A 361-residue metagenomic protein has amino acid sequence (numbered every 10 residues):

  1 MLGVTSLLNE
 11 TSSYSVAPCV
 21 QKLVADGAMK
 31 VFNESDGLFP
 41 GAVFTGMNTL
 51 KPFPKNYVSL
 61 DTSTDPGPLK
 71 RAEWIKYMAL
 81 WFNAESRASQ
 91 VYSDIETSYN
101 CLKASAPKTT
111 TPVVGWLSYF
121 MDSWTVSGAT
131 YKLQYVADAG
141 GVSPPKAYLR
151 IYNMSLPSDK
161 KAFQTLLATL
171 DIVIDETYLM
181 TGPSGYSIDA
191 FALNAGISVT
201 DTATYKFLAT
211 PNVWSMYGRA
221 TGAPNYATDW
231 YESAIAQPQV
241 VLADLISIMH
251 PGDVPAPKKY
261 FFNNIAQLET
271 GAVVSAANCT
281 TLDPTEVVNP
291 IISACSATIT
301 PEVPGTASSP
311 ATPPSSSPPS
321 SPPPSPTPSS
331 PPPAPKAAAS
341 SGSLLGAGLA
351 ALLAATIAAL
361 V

Functional and structural regions predicted by a protein language model:
M1-P318, G346, I357-L360: N-terminal ligand-binding lobe of clamshell/alpha-beta domains
S309-A338: Plant P/S/T-rich low-complexity glycomodules
K336-V361: Cleavable C-terminal sorting propeptides in eukaryotic secreted/cell-surface proteins
